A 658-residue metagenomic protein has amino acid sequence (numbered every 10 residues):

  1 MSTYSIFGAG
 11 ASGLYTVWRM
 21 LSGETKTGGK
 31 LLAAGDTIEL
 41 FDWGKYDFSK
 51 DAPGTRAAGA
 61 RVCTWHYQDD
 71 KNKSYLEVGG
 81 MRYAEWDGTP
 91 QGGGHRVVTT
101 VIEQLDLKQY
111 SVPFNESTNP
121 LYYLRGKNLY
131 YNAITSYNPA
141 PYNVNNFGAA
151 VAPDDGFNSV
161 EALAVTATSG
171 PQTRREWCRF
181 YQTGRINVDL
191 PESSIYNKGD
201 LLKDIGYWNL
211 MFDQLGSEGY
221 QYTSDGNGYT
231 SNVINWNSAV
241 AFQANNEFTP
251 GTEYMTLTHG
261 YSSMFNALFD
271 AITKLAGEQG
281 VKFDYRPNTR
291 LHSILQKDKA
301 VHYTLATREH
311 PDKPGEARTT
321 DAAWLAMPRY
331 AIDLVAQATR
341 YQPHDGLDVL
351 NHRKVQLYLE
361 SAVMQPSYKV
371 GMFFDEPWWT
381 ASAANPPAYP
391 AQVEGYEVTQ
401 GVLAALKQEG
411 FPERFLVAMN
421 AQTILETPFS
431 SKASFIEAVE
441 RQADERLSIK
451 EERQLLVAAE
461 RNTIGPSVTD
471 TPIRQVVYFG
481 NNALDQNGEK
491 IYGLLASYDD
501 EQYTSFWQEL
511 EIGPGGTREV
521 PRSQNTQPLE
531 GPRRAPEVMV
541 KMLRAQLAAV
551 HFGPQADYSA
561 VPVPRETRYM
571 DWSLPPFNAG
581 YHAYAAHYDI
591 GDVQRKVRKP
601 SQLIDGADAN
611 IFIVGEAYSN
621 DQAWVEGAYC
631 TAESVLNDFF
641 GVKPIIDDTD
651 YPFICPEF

Functional and structural regions predicted by a protein language model:
M1-S12: Beta1/beta-strand and adjacent pyrophosphate-binding region of the FAD-binding site in flavoprotein oxidoreductases
S12, T16, Y46: Conserved Rossmann-like nucleotide-cofactor binding loop
L21-D70: Glycine-rich FAD pyrophosphate-binding loop
G59, I102, M211, L268 (+6 more regions): Generic structural signal for small/hydrophobic residues in well-ordered secondary structure, especially within
D70-V165: Dinucleotide-binding Rossmann-like beta1-alpha1 core, especially the glycine-rich loop that anchors the ADP
T168-S293, K297-H302, E309-P311, T319 (+2 more regions): Active-site/ligand-binding neighborhood in enzyme catalytic cores
A322-V355, Y368-G371, W379-A381: Flavin (primarily FAD) binding-site architecture
A384-F658: Conserved flavin/dinucleotide-binding core of flavoenzymes
